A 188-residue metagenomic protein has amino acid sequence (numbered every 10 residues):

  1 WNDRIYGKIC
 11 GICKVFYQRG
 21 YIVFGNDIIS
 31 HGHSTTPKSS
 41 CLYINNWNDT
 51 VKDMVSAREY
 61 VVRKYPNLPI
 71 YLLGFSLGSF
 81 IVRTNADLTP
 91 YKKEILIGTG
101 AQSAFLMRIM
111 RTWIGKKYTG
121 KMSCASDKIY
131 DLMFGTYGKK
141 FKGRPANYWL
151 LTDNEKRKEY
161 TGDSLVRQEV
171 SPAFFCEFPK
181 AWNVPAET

Functional and structural regions predicted by a protein language model:
W1, S76, T99: Glycine-rich His-Gly loop
N2-C13: The serine-hydrolase catalytic nucleophile loop
C13-K38: Conserved alpha/beta-hydrolase
I44-V62: Alpha/beta-hydrolase active-site loop
Y65-S76: Alpha/beta-hydrolase fold nucleophile elbow
G74-T84: Glycine-rich nucleophile elbow surrounding the catalytic serine of serine-hydrolase chemistry
T84-L165: Alpha/beta-hydrolase-fold enzymes
A173-T188: Conserved serine/cysteine hydrolase catalytic core
